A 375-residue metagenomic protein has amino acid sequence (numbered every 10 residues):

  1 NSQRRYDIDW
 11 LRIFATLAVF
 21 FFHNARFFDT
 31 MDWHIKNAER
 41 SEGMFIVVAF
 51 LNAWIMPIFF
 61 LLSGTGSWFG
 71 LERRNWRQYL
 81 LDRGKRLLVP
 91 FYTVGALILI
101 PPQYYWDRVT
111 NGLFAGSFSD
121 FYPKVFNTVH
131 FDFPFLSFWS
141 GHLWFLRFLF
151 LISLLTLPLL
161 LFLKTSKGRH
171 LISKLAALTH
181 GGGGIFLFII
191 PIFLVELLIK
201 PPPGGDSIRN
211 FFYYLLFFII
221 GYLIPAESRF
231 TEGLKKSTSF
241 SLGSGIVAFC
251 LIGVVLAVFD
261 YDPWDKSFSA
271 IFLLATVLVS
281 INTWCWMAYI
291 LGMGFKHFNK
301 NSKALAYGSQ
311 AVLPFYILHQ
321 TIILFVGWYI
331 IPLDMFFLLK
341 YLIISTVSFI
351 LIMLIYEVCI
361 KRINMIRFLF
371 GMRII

Functional and structural regions predicted by a protein language model:
N1-D206, N210, N301, A306 (+1 more regions): Membrane-cytosol interface segments of multi-pass membrane proteins, especially ER/Golgi lipid-handling enzymes
A18-F21, I58-F60, F217, I224 (+3 more regions): Hydrophobic residues within membrane-embedded alpha-helical segments of Major Facilitator Superfamily
S63-S67, L151, L155, L159 (+5 more regions): Transmembrane alpha-helical segments
R83, L87, F91, S237 (+1 more regions): Loop-to-transmembrane-helix entry motif
V94, G245-K361: Alpha-helical transmembrane segments of multi-pass integral membrane proteins
L159-F268: Aromatic-enriched alpha-helical transmembrane segments of multi-pass intramembrane proteins
